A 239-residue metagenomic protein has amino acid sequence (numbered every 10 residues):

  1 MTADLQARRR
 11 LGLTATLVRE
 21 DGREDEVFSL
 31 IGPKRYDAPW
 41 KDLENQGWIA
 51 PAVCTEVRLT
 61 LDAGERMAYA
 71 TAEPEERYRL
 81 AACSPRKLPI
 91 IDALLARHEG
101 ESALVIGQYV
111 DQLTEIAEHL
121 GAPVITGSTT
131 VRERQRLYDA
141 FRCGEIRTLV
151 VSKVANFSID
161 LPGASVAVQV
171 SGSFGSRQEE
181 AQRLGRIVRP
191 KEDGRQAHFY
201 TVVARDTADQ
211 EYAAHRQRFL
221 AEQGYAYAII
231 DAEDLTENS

Functional and structural regions predicted by a protein language model:
M1-A7, P162, G185-G194: Short, conserved loop/helix-junction motifs that constitute active-site signature segments in enzyme catalytic cores
M1-E56, L220: Post-DEXD/H (motif II) to motif III coupling segment of the RecA-like Helicase ATP-binding lobe
T16-E20, D42-I49, R58-A63, D111 (+4 more regions): Conserved nucleotide-binding/hydrolysis micro-motifs of P-loop NTPases
G64-E118: Conserved interdomain hinge at the start of the Helicase C-terminal
S102-I106, D111-I159: Conserved helicase ATPase core of P-loop NTP-dependent helicases/translocases
V150, F157-S173, E179-Q182, H198-V202: A short beta-strand element within the Helicase C-terminal
R186-A221: Conserved segment of the helicase C-terminal RecA-like domain
Y225-S239: Long, largely alpha-helical accessory region at the distal end of helicase-like NTP-driven motors
